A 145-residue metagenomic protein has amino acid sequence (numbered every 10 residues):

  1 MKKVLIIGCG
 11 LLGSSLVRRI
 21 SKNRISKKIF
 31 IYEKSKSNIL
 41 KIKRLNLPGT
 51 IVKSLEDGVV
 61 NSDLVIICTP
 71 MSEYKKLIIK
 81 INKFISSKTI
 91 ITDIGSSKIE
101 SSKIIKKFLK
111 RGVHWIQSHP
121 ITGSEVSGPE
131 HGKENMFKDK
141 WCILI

Functional and structural regions predicted by a protein language model:
M1-V59: NAD(P)+-binding Rossmann beta1-loop-alpha1 motif at the extreme N-terminus of oxidoreductases
S26, I85-T89, R111-V113: A short helix->loop->beta-strand "cap" motif at the edges of active sites that frequently abuts
S26, P48, S62, K88 (+1 more regions): Short, well-ordered alpha-helix to beta-strand connector turns
K34-S35, P70, I94: Short beta->alpha hinge that forms the Motif I/post-I loop of the SAM-binding pocket
K36, S96, T122: Short, glycine/acidic-enriched loop or turn micro-motifs at the edges of active sites
E56-I85, T89-I90: Rossmann-like NAD(P)-binding element
N82-I104: ADP-ribose/adenylate-binding Rossmann-like module
F108-I145: Rossmann-fold dinucleotide-binding core
